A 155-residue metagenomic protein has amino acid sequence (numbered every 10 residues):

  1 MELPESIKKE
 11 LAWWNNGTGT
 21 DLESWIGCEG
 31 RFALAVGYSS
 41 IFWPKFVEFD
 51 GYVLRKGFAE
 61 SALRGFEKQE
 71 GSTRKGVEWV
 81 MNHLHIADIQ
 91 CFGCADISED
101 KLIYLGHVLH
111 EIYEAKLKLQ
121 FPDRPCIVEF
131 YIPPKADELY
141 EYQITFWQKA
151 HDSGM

Functional and structural regions predicted by a protein language model:
M1-A59: Basic, amphipathic N-terminal segments that precede the first structured/catalytic domain
L3-W13, K68, E141-M155: Intrinsically disordered, low-complexity linear regions
G19-T20, C91-D96, V108-I112: Generic detector of short, locally flexible boundary/turn motifs and exposed helical patches
E23-W25, A35-V36, S61-A62, F66-Q69 (+2 more regions): Short amphipathic alpha-helical surface micro-motifs
C28, C91-C94, C126: Generic recognition of cysteine residues
A33, G37-S39, W43-E99: An N-terminal amphipathic alpha-helical segment
D100-M155: Acidic, proline/glycine-rich low-complexity IDRs
